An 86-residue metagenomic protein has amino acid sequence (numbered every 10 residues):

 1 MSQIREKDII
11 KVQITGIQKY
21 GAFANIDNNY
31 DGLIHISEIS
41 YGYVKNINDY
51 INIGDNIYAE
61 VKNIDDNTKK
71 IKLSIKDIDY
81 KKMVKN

Functional and structural regions predicted by a protein language model:
M1-N86: Single-stranded RNA-binding regions, centering on S1/OB-family and related RNA-binding modules
